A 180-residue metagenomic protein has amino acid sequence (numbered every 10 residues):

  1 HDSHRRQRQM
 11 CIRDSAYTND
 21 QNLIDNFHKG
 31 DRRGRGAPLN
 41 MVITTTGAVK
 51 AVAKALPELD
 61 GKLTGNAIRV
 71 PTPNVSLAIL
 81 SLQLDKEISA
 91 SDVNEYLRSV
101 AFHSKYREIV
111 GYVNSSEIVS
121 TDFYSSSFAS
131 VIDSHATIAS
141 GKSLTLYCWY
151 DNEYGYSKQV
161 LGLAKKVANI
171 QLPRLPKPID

Functional and structural regions predicted by a protein language model:
H1, P73, E153: Aromatic-acidic/polar surface patches that form glycan- and anion
H1-I12: Single conserved hydrophobic/aromatic residue that forms the stacking wall/gate of nucleotide- or nucleobase-binding
R5, Y17-T18, Y150-G155: Gly/Ser/Thr-rich loops at beta-strand to alpha-helix junctions that form or flank small-molecule/cofactor-binding
Q7-Q9, Q21, Q83, Q159 (+1 more regions): Residue-identity detector for glutamine
R13-L144: C-terminal substrate-binding/catalytic lobe of Rossmann-fold NAD(P)-dependent oxidoreductases
Y124-D180: NAD(P)-dependent Rossmann-like dehydrogenase/reductase catalytic/cofactor-binding core
